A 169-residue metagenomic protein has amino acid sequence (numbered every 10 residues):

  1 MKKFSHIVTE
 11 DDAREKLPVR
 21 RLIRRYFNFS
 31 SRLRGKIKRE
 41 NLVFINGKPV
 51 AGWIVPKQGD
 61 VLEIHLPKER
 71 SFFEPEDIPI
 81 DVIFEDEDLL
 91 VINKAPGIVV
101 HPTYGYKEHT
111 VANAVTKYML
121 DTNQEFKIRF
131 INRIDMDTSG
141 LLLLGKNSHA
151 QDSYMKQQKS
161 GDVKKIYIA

Functional and structural regions predicted by a protein language model:
M1-I168: RNA pseudouridine synthases
